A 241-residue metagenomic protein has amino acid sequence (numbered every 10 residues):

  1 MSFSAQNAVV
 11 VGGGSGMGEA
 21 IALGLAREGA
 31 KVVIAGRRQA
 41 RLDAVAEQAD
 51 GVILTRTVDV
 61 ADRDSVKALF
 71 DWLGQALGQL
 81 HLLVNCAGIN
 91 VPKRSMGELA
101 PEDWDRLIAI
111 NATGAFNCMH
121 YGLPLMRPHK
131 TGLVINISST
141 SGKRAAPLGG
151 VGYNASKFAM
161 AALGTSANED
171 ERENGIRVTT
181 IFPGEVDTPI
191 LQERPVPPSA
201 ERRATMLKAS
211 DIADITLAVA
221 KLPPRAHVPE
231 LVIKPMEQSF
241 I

Functional and structural regions predicted by a protein language model:
G14-G16: Conserved glycine-rich cofactor-binding loop
T57-L69, P101: The beta1-alpha1 cofactor-binding region of Rossmann-like NAD(H)/NADP(H)-dependent oxidoreductases
R94-M96, D103-R106: Substrate-binding pocket helix/loop in short-chain dehydrogenase/reductase
M119, S156: Active-site helix of classical SDR
S139: Residue(s) in the substrate-gating loop at a strand-loop-helix junction that position the organic substrate next
R144-A145, S166-I176: Active-site-adjacent segment of SDR/Rossmann-fold oxidoreductases
E173-I176, T180, A200-I241: C-terminal helical subdomain
